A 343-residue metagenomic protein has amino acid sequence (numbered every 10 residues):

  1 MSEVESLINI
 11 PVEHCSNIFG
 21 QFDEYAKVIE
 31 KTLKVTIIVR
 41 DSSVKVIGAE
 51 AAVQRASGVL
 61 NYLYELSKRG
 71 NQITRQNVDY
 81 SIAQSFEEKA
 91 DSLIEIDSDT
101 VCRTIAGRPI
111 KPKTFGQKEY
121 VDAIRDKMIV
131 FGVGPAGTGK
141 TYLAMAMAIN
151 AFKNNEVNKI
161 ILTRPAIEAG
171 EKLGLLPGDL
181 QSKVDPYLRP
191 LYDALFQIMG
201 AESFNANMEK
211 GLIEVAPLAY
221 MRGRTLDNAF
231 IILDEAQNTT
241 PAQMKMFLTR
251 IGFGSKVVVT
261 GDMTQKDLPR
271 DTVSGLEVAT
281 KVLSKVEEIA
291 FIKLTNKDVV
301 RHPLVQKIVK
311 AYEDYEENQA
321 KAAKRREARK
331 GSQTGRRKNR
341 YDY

Functional and structural regions predicted by a protein language model:
M1-N17: Short glycine-/aliphatic-rich beta-strand segments at the starts of folded cytosolic domains
E13, D23, E50-A51, N238 (+1 more regions): Short, surface-exposed acidic/glycine-rich loop or hinge patches that mediate macromolecular interfaces
E13-K31: Short amphipathic alpha-helix segments
I18, Y25, R55-V59, M244-F247: Hydrophobic side chains in well-ordered alpha-helices
K31-I38: A short, structured beta-strand/loop element
I38-D97: Interdomain "pre-motor" coupling segment immediately N-terminal to P-loop NTPase/helicase cores
F86-R108, P112-F115: Conserved loop-to-helix interface motifs that mediate assembly, gating, or partner/ligand docking in ancient ring
I105-Q117, D122-L233, Q237-Y343: Conserved helicase motor core of SF1/SF2 NTP-dependent helicases
